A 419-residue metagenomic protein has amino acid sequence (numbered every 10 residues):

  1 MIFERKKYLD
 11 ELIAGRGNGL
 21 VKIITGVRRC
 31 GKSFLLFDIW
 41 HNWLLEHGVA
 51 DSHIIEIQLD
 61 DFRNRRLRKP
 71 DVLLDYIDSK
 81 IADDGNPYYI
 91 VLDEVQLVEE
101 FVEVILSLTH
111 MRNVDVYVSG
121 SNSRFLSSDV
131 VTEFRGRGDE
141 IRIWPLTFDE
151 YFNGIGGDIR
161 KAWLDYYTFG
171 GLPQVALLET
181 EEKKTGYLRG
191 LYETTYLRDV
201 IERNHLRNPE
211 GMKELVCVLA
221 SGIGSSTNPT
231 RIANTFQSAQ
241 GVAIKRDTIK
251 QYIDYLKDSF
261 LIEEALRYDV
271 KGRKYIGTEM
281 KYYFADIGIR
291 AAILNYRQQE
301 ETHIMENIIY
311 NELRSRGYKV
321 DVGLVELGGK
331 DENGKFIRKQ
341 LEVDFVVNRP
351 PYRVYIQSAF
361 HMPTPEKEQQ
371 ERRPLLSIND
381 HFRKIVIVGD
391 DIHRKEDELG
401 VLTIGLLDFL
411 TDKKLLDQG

Functional and structural regions predicted by a protein language model:
I2, D149-E326: Interdomain hinge/linker elements that couple catalytic modules in large macromolecular machines
I2, F34, L45, V49 (+2 more regions): A cross-kingdom feature that marks ATP-driven nucleic-acid transaction machinery
I2-G19: Pre-Walker A adenine-sensing motif
I24: Hydrophobic anchor at the beta1->P-loop junction of P-loop NTPases
L45-D61: Conserved catalytic segments around the Walker B and adjacent sensor/switch elements of P-loop NTPase domains
E56-N86: Short glycine-rich substrate-engagement loop in P-loop NTPases that contacts/grips substrate
D115-S121, R142: Structural recognition of the conserved hydrophobic beta-strand(s) that form the central parallel beta-sheet of P-loop
R124-D139, G154-G156: Short regulatory helix/loop adjacent to the ATP-binding pocket of P-loop NTPases
